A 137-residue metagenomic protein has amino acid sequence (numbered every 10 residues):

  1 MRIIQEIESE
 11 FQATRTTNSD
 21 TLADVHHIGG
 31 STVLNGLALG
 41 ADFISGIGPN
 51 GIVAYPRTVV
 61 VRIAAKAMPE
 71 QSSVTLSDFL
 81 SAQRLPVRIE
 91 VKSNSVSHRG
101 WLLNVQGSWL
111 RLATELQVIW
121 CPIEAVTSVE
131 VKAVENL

Functional and structural regions predicted by a protein language model:
M1-R99, L103-Q106, L110-L137: Short glycine-rich, low-complexity segments
